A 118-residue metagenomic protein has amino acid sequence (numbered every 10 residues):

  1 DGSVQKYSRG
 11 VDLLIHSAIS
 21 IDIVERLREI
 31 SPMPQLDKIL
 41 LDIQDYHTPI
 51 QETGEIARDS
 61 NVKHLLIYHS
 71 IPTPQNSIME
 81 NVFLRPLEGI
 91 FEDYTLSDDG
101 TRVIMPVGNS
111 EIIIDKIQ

Functional and structural regions predicted by a protein language model:
D1-R9, R102-Q118: Core dinuclear metal-dependent hydrolase active-site scaffold
G2-D98: Cap/insert and terminal regions of metallo-dependent hydrolase folds
